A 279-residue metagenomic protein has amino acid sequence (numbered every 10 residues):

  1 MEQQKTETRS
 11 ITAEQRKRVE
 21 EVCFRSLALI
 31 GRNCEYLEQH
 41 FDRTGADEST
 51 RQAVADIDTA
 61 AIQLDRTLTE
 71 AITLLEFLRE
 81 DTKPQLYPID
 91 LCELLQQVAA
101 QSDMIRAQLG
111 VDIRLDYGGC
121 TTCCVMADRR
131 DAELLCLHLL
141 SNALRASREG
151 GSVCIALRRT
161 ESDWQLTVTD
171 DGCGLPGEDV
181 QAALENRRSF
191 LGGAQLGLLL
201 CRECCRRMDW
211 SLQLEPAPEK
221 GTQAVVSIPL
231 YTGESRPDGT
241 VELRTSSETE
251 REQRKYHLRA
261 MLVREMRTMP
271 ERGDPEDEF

Functional and structural regions predicted by a protein language model:
T59-L64: Short alpha-helical segment of the dimerization/phosphotransfer core of two-component systems
R79-P84, C124-A127: Conserved micro-motifs of the catalytic ATP-binding
Y87, D112-C123: Conserved catalytic submotifs in the C-terminal HATPase_c
N142-L144: Short helix-loop "hinge" at the ATP-lid/N-box region of the Bergerat-fold HATPase_c
G150-S162: Short beta-strand/loop element within the Bergerat-fold HATPase_c
D170: Acidic ATP/Mg2+-coordinating residue in the GHKL
R206-V263, E278-F279: C-terminal end segment of the histidine kinase catalytic
